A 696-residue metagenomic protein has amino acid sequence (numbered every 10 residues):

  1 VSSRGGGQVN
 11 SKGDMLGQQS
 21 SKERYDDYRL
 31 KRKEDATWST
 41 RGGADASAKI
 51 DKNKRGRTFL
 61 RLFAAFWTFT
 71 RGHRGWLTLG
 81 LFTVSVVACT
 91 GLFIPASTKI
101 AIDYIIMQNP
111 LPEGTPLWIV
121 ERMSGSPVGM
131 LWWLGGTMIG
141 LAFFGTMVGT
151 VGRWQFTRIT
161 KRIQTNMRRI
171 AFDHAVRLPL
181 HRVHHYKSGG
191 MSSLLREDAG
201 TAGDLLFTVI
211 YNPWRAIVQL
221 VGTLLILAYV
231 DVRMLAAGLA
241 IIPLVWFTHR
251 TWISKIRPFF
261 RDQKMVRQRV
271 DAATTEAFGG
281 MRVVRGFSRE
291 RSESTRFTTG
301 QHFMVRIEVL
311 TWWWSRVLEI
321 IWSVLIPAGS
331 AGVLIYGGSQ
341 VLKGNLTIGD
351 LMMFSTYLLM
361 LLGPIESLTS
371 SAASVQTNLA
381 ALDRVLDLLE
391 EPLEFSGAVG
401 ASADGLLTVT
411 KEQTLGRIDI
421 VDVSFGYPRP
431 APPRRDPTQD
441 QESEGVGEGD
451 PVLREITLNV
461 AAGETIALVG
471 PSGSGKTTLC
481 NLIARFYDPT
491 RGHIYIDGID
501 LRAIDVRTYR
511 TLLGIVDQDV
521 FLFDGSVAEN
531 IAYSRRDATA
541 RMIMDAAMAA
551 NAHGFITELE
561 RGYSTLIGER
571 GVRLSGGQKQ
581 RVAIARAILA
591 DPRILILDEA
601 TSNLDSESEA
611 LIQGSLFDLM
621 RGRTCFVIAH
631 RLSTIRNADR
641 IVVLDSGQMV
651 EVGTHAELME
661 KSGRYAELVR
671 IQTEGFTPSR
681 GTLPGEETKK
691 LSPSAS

Functional and structural regions predicted by a protein language model:
V1-I94, I106-M138, F144, G152-F156 (+10 more regions): Membrane-integrated ABC transporters
R61-L62, T70, F156-T157, H174-V221 (+3 more regions): Juxtamembrane loop-to-helix connectors within ABC transporter transmembrane domains
L77-C89, T208-D262, I335-L346, G363: Transmembrane helices of ABC transporter permease
M138-G145, G149, I242-H249, S315-G329 (+1 more regions): Hydrophobic alpha-helical segments in the permease module
K187-G189, F260-L310: Loop segments that connect adjacent transmembrane helices in multi-pass transporters
V270, R289, W313, L361-E390: Cytosolic ends of transmembrane helices, especially the final helix of ABC transmembrane type-1 domains
G405-S696: ABC-type nucleotide-binding domain
